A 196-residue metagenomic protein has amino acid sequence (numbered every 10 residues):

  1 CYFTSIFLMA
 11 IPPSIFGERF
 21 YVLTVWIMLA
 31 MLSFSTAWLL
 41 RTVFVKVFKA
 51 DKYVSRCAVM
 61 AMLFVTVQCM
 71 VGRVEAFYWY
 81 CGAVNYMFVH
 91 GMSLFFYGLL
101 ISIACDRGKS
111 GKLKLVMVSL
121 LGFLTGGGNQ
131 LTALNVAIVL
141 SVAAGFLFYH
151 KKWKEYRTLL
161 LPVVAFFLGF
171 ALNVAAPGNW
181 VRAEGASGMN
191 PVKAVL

Functional and structural regions predicted by a protein language model:
C1-V22, Y80, Q130-L196: Transmembrane catalytic cores of multi-pass membrane glycosyltransferases and polysaccharide-assembly enzymes
E18-S33, A83-G91, G127: Individual alpha-helical transmembrane segments in multi-pass integral membrane proteins
L23, I27-K52, R56-C57, F95: Transmembrane-helix motifs of polytopic, lipid-linked glycan transferases
A30-S35, H90-S102, N135-A143, F166: Hydrophobic cores of alpha-helical transmembrane segments in multi-pass inner/ER membrane proteins, independent
R41-V54, A104-K112, L147-T158: Membrane-interface helix-boundary motifs at transmembrane edges
Y53-I101: Membrane-interface micro-motifs in multi-pass membrane enzymes
M62-M70, G122-G127, A165-V174: Aromatic-anchored segments of alpha-helical transmembrane domains
L113-V136: Membrane-interface alpha helices of multi-pass inner-membrane proteins
